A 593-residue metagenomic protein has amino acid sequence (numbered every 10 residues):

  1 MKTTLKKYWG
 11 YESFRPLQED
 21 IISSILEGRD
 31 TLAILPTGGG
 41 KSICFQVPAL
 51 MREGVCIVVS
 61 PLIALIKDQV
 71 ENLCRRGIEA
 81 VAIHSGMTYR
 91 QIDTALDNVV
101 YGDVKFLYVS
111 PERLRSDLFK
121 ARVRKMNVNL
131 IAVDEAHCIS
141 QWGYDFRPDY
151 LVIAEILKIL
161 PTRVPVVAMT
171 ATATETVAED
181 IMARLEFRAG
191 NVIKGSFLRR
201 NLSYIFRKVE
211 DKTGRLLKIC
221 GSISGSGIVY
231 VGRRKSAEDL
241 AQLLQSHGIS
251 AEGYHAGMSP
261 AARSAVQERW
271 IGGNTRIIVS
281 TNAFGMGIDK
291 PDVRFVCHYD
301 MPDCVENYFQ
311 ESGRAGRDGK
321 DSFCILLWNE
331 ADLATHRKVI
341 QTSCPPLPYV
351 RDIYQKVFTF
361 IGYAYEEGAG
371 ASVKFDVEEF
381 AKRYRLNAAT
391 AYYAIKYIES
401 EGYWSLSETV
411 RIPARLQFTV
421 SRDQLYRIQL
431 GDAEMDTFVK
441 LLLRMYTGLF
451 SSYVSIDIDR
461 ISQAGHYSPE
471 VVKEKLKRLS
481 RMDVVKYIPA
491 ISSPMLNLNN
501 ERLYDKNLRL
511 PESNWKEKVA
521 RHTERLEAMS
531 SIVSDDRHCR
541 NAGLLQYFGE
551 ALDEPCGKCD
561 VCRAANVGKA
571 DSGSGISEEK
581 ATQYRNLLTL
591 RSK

Functional and structural regions predicted by a protein language model:
M1-Y8, E12-P16, D20-S42, A49-R52 (+1 more regions): Helicase motor core with emphasis on the C-terminal RecA-like subdomain
P345-K593: C-terminal accessory/connector segments of nucleic-acid motor ATPases
